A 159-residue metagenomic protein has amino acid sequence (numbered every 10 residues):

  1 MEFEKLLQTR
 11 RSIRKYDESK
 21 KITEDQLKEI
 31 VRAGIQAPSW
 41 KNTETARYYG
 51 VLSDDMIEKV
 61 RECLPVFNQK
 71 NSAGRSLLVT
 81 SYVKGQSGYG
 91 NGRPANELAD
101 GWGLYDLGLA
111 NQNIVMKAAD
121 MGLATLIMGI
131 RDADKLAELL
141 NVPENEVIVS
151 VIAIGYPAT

Functional and structural regions predicted by a protein language model:
F3-I13, E18-K21, V151-T159: C-terminal helix-cap and adjacent tail motif
Q26-R32, S39-A110: Glycine/small-residue-rich phosphate/adenosyl-binding loop
P38, A118: Hydrophobic pocket-lining residues that define ligand/cofactor binding sites across diverse proteins
N68-L78, N141-T159: A glycine-rich helix N-cap at a beta->alpha junction
G122: Structured binding elements
M128-N145: Active-site helix/loop module of the DD-peptidase/beta-lactamase fold, centered on the serine-lysine SxxK catalytic
